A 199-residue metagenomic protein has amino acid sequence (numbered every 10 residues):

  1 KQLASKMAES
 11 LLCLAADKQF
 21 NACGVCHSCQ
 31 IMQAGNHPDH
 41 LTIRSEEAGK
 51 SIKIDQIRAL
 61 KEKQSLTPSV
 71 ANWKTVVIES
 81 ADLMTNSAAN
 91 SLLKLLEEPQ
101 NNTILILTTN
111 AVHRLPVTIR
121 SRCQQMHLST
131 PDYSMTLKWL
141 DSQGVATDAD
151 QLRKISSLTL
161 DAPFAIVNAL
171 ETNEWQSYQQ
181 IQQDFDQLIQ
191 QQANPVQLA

Functional and structural regions predicted by a protein language model:
K1-K6, S10, I31, N102-T103 (+1 more regions): Charged, glycine-rich active-site and insertion segments that engage polyanionic ligands
K1-S80, I104: P-loop/Walker A NTP-binding region and its immediately flanking N-terminal helices in P-loop NTPase folds
A4, C26, H40, V76 (+4 more regions): Conserved RecA-like P-loop NTPase ATPase core
K53-I57, T85-N86, V196: A conditional alpha-helix N-cap/helix-loop micro-motif detector
D55, S87-S91, T118: Generic recognition of short, well-ordered alpha-helical segments
E62, K94, V117, S121: Conserved adenine-binding aromatic site and its adjacent loop/helix in ATP-hydrolyzing domains
S65, N90-L107: Conserved catalytic/switch belt of AAA+ P-loop NTPases
E79-T85, N90-E97, H113: Catalytic acidic motif of RecA-like/P-loop NTPases
